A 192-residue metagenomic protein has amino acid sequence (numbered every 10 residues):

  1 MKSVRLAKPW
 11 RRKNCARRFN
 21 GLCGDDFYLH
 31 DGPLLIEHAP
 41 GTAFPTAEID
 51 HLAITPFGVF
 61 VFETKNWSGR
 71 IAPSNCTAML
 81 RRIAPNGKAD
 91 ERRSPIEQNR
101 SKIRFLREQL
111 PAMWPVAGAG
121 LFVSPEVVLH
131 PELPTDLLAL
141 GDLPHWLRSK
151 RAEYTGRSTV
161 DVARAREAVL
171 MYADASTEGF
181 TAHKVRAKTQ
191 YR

Functional and structural regions predicted by a protein language model:
M1-A47, P56-V59, S68, G87-R192: Surface-exposed interaction regions that form or flank ligand-binding interfaces
D50: Cell-envelope/extracellular polymer assembly enzymes that use nucleotide-activated donors
A53-A78: Active-site beta-strand-loop-beta-strand hairpin of nuclease catalytic cores that positions key catalytic residues
T77-G87: Short glycine/proline- and charge-enriched loop/turn segments that cap or connect secondary-structure elements
